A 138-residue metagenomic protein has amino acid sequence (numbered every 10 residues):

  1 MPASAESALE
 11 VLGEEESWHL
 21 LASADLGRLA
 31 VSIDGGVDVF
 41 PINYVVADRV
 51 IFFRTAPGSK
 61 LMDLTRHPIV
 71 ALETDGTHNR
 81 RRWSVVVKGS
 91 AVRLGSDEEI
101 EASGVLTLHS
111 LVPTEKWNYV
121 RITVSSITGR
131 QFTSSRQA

Functional and structural regions predicted by a protein language model:
M1-A22: Extreme N-terminal tail/first-helix region
E10, T128-A138: Short, charged, intrinsically disordered terminal tails
L12-E14, R54-S59: Charged, amphipathic alpha-helical segments
A24-A56, L72: Short beta-strand segments
G35, S59-L61, R136: Short, surface-exposed beta-strand-loop junctions and turns on beta-sheet-rich folds
V46-D48, G95, T128: A generic structural motif
V50-F52, R121, T128: General beta-strand recognition
P57-Y119, V124-S126: Short, structured beta-strand-loop surface elements
